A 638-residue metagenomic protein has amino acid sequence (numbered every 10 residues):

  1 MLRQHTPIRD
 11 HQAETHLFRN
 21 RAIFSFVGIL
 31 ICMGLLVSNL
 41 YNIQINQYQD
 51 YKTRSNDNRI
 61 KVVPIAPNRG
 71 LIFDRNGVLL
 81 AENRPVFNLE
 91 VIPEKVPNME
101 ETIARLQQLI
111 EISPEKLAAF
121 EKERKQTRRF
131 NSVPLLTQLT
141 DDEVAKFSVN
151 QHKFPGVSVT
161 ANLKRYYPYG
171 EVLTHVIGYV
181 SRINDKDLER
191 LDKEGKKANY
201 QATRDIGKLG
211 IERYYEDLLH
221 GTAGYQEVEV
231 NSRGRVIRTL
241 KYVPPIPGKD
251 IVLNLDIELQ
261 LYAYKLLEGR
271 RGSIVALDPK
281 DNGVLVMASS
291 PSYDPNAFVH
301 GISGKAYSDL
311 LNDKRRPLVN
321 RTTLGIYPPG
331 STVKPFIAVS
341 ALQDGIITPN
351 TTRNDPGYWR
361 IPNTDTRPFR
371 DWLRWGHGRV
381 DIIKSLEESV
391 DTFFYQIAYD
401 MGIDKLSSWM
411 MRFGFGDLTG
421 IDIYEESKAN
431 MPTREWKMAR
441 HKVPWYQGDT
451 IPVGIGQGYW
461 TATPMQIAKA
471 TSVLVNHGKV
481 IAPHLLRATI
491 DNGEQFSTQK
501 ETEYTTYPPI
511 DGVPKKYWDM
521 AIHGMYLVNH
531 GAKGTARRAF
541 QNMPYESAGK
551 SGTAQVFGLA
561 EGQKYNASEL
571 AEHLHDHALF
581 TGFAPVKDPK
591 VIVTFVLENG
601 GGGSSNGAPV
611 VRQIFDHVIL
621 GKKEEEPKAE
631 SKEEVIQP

Functional and structural regions predicted by a protein language model:
M1-G304, I326, T348-T351, D404-G414 (+5 more regions): Periplasmic/cell-envelope proteins involved in peptidoglycan metabolism and beta-lactam response
L2-Q12, A81, V230-Y242, K280-T332 (+2 more regions): Beta-lactam-recognizing serine transpeptidase/beta-lactamase-like catalytic domain environment
